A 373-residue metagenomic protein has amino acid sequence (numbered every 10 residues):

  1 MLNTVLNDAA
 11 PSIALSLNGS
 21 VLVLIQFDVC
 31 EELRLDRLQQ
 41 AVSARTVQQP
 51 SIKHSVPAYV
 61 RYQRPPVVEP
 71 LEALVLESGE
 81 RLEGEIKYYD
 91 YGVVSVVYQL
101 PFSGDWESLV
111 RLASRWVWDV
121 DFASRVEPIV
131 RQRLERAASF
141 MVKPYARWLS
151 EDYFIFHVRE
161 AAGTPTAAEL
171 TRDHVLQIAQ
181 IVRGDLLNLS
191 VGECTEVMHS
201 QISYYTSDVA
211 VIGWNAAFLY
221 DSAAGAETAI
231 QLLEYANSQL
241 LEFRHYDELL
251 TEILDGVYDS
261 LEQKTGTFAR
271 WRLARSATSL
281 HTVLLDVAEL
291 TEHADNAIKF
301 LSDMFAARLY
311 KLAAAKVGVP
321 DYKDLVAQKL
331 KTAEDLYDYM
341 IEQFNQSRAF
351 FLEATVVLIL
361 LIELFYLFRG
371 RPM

Functional and structural regions predicted by a protein language model:
M1-D208: Short Lys/Arg-enriched alpha/beta "domain-start" segment
D36-R61, A226-H245, F365-R369: Short secondary-structure boundary segments
A58-V60, V130-A137, L254-V257, L361-I362 (+1 more regions): Low-complexity, flexible helical/coil segments
I86, A236, L240, A277: Short, charged/polar micro-motifs that form catalytic or ligand-binding hotspots
Q99-F102, S222-A223, A288: Secondary-structure transition/turn motif
I178-W271: Extended, charged amphipathic alpha-helical segments
H245-L249, I253-E363, G370: Membrane-associated alpha-helical segments
